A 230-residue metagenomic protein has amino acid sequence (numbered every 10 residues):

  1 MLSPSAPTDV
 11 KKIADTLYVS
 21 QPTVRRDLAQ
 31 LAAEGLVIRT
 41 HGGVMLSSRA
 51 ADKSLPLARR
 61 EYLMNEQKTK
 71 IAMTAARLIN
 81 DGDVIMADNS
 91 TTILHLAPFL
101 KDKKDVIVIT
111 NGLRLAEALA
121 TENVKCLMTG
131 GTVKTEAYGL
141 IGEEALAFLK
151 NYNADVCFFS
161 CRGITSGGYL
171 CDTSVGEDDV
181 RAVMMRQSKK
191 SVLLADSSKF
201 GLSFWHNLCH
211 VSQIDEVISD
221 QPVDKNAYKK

Functional and structural regions predicted by a protein language model:
S3-Y18, P22-N89, A97-K103, E117-V124: HTH-adjacent hinge/linker in prokaryotic transcriptional regulators
P7-K11, Y18, A33, A116-K230: Conserved phosphate- and dinucleotide-binding cores of soluble alpha/beta proteins, encompassing both enzyme active
T23, T40, T91-T92, T110 (+2 more regions): Ser/Thr-centric signal marking residues that sit in or immediately flank functional binding/regulatory motifs
Y62-E66, K70, A87, T91 (+8 more regions): Residues at secondary-structure transition points
E66-M73, R77, L94, E143 (+2 more regions): Short, contiguous clusters of charged residues that form electrostatic/catalytic patches at enzyme active sites, used
G82, K103-D105, S188, I214: A general structural motif
I93-L96, G201-S203: Short glycine/serine/threonine-rich phosphate/pyrophosphate-binding segments that cradle anionic phosphate groups
